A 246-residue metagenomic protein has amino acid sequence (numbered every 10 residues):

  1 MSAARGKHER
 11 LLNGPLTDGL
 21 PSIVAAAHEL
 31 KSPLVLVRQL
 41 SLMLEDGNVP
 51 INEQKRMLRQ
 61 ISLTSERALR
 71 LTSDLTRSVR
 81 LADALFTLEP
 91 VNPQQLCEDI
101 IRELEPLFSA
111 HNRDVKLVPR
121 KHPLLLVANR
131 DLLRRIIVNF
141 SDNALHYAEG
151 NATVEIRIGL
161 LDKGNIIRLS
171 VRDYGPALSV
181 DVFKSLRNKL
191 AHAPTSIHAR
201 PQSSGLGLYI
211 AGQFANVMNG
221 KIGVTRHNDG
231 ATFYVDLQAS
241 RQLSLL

Functional and structural regions predicted by a protein language model:
L63-A68: Short alpha-helical segment of the dimerization/phosphotransfer core of two-component systems
A82-T87, L125-A128: Conserved micro-motifs of the catalytic ATP-binding
L107-L117: Short conserved segments within the C-terminal catalytic ATPase subdomain
N151-N165: Short beta-strand/loop element within the Bergerat-fold HATPase_c
L178-H192: Short conserved segment of the HATPase_c
